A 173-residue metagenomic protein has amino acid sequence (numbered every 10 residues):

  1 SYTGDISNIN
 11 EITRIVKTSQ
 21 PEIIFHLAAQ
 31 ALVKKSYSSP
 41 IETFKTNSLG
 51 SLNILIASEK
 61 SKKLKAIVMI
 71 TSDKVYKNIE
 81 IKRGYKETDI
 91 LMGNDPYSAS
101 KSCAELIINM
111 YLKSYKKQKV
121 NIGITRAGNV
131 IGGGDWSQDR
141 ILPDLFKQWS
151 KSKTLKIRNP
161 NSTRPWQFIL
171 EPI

Functional and structural regions predicted by a protein language model:
Y2-G4: Conserved SAM-binding strand-loop segment of SAM-dependent methyltransferases
I6-T46: NAD(P)H-binding glycine-rich loop region in Rossmannoid oxidoreductase-like domains and their noncatalytic homologs
S7, V75-Y76, V130-G132, S162 (+1 more regions): Conserved sequence/active-site signature of Rossmann-fold short-chain dehydrogenase/reductase
I24-Q30, I67-S72, T125-A127: SDR active-site strand-loop-helix element
S38-I56, K60, K65-A66, V75-V130 (+1 more regions): Catalytic helix-loop patch of NAD(P)-dependent Rossmann-fold dehydrogenases
N53, C103, I107, I124 (+2 more regions): Substrate-positioning beta->alpha
T88, Y115-N121, L145-I157: A short C-terminal helix-loop "cap" of Rossmann-like NAD(P)-dependent dehydrogenase/epimerase domains
